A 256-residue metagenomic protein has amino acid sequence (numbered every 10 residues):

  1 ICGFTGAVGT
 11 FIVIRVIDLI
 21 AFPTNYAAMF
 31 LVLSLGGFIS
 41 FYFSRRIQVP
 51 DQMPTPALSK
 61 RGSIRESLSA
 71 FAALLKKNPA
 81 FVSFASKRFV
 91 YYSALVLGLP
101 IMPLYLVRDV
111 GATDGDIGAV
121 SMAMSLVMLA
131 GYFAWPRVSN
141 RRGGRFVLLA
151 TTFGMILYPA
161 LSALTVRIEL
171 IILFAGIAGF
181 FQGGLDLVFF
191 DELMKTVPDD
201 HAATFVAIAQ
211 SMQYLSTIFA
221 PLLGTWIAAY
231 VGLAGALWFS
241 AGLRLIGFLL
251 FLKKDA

Functional and structural regions predicted by a protein language model:
I1-R45, S83, K87-L99, M124-W135 (+1 more regions): Substrate-agnostic recognition of the 12-TM MFS/MFS-like secondary transporter fold
F22-T24, N140-T152: Cytoplasmic membrane-interface "Motif A"-like loop-to-helix N-cap segments of 12-TM Major Facilitator Superfamily
S34-P54, G247-K254: C-terminal membrane-cytosol helix-exit motif in multi-pass small-molecule transporters
S44, Y158-S162, A178, L250-F251: MFS-fold secondary transporters
D51-S86: Juxtamembrane intracellular "pre-TM" segments in multi-pass secondary transporters
P100-I117: Short amphipathic helix-loop junctions that connect adjacent transmembrane helices in Major Facilitator Superfamily/SLC
F146-L161, W238-A241: Structural signature of the two symmetry-related core transmembrane helices
L161-F174: Helix-loop junctions at membrane interfaces in 12-TM secondary transporters
